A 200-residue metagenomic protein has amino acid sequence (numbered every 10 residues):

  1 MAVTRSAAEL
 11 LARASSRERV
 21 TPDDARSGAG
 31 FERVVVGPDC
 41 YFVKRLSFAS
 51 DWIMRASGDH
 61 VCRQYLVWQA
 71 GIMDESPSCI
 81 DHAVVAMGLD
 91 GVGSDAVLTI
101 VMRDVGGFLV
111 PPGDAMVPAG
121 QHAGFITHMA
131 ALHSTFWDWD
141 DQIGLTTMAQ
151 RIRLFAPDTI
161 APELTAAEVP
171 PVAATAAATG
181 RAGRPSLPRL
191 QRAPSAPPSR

Functional and structural regions predicted by a protein language model:
M1-D95, A196-R200: Conserved NTP-binding catalytic cores of kinases and kinase-like/nucleotidyltransferase enzymes across multiple kinase
D24, R103, A176-T179: Compositionally biased, low-complexity repeat tracts
F31, Y41-F42, F48, Y65 (+4 more regions): Phenylalanine-focused residue identity feature
V67-W68, M102, F125, M129-L132: Long, contiguous hydrophobic alpha-helical segments, chiefly transmembrane helices and signal peptides
I72-S76, A131-F136: Short C-terminal domain-edge/linker segments immediately following a structured domain
A86-G124: Conserved structural core of kinase catalytic domains
L109-A131, W137-R200: ATP-dependent phospho-/nucleotidyl transfer catalytic cores
